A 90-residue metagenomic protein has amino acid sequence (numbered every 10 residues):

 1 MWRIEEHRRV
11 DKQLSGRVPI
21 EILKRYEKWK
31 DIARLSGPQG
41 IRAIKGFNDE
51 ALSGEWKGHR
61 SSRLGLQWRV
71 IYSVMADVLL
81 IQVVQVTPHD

Functional and structural regions predicted by a protein language model:
M1-L66, V74-D90: Basic, Lys/Arg-enriched alpha-helical interface segments
V70: Hydrophobic/aromatic beta-strand elements that line small-molecule binding cavities or substrate pockets in beta-rich
